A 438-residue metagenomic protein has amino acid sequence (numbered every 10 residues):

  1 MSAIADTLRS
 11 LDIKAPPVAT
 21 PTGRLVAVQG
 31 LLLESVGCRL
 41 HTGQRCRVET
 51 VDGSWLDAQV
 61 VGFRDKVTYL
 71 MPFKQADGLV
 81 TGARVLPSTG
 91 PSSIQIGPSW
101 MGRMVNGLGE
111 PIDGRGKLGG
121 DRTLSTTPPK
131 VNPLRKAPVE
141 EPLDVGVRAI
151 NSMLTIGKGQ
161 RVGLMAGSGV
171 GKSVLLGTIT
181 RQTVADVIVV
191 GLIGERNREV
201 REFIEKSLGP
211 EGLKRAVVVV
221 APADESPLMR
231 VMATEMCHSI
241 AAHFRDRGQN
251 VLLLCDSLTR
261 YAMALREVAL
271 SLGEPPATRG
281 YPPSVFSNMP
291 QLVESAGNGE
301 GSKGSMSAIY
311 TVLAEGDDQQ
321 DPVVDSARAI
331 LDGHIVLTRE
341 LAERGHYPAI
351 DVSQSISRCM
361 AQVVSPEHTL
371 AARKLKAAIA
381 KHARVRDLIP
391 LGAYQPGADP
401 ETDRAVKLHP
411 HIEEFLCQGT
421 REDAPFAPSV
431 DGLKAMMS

Functional and structural regions predicted by a protein language model:
M1-R103, L108-I112: N-terminal accessory targeting/assembly segments
T7-L11, S88, V145-I150, C237 (+1 more regions): Phosphate-interacting basic helix/loop segments used at nucleotide- and nucleic-acid interfaces
K14, S54-D57, S92-I96, P111-K117 (+4 more regions): Active-site phosphate-binding and catalytic loops of NTP-dependent enzymes
P21, Q29, T42, W100 (+6 more regions): A generic structural signal for well-ordered coil/turn residues at beta-strand boundaries that shape enzyme active-site
A27-Q29, G37, T50-D52, G62 (+12 more regions): Flexible glycine-/small-residue-rich
G53, G109-G116, D121, D318 (+1 more regions): Detector for glycine-centered tight turns/loop "hinges" at secondary-structure junctions
A83-V85, S92, I112-Q160, S173-T178 (+2 more regions): P-loop NTPase nucleotide-binding/switch module
S152-M153, G159-S438: P-loop NTPase catalytic core
